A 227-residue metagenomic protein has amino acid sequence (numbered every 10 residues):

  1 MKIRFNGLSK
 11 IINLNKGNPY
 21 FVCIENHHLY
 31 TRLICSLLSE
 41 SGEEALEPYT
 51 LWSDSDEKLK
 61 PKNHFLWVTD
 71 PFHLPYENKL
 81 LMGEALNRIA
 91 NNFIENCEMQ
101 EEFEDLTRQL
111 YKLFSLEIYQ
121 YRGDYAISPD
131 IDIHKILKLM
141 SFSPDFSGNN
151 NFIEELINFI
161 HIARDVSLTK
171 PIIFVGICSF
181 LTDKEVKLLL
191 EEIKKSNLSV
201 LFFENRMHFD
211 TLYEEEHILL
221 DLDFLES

Functional and structural regions predicted by a protein language model:
M1-I94, L181: Glycine-rich P-loop/Walker A and Walker A-like loops and their local beta1-loop-alpha1 context in P-loop NTPases
I12-L14, A163-V166, E192-S196: Conserved catalytic network of the ASCE P-loop NTPase/AAA+ motor domain
H27-Y30, P144-N150, G176-T182: Short acidic, S/G/P-rich loop/turn micro-motifs used as interaction or catalytic elements
L86-F114: Long, charge-rich alpha-helical interaction segments
Q109-N151: Conserved P-loop NTPase mechanochemical-coupling segment
F152-L168: GG-anchored amphipathic helix commonly corresponding to the ABC/SMC/Rad50 NBD signature/C-loop
R164-T182: Conserved P-loop NTPase "ATPase switch" module shared by AAA+ and STAND
I177-S227: Alpha-helical oligomerization segments
